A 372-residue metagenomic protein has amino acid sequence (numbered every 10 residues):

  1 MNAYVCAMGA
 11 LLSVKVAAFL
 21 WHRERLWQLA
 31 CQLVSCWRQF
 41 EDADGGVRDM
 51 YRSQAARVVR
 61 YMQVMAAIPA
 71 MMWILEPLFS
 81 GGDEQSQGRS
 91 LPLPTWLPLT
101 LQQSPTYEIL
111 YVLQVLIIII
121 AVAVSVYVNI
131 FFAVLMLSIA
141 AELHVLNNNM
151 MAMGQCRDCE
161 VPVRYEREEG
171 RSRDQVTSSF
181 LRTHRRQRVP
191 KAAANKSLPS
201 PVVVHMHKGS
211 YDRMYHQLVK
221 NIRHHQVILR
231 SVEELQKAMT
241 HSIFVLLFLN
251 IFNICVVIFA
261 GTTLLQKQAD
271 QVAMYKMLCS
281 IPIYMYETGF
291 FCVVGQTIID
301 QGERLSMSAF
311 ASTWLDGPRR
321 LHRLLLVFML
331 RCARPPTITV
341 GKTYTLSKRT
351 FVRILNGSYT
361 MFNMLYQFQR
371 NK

Functional and structural regions predicted by a protein language model:
M1, Q39-F131, L135, A141 (+6 more regions): Helix-loop-helix junctions within predominantly alpha-helical proteins
M1-Q39, A43-V47, Y51: N-terminal signal-anchor/initial transmembrane insertion module of eukaryotic multi-pass membrane proteins
M8-R25, V122-L137, A141-E142, E287-V294: Hydrophobic alpha-helical membrane-embedded segments
G9, Q32, R60-A70, S138 (+5 more regions): Charged, amphipathic alpha-helical oligomerization/scaffolding segments
H22-R25, D44, V128, F132 (+5 more regions): Residue-level recognition of alpha-helical structural elements
E24-W27, L137, A141-H144, N148 (+4 more regions): Amphipathic alpha-helical interface elements that mediate macromolecular binding in regulatory proteins
V59-A66, C156-K372: Terminal membrane-anchoring module of integral membrane proteins
